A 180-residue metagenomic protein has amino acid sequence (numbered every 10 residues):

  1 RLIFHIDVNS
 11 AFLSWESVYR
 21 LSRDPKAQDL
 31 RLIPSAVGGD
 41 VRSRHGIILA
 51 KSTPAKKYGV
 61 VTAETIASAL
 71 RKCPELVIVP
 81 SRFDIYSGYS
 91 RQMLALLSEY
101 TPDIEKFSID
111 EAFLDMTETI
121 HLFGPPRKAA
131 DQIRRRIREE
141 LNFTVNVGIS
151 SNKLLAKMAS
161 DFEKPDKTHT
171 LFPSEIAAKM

Functional and structural regions predicted by a protein language model:
R1-M180: Gly/Gly-Pro- and Ser/Thr-rich, intrinsically disordered tail segments characteristic of DNA damage-repair and tolerance
